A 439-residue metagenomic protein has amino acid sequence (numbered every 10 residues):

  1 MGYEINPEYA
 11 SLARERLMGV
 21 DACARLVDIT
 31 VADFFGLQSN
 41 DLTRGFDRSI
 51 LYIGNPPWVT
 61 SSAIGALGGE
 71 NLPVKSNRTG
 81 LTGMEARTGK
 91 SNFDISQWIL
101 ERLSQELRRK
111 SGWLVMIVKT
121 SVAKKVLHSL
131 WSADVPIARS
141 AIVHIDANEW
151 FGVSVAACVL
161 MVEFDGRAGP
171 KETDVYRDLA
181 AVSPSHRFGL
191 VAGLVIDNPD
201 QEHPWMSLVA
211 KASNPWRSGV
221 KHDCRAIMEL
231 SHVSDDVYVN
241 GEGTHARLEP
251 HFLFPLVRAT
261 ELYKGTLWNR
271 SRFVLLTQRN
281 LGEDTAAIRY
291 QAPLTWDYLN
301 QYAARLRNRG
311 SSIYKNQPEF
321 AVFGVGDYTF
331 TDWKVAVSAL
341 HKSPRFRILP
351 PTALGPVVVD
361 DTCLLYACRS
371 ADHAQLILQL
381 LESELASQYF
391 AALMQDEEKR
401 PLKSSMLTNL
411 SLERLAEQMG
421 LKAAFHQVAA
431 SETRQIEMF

Functional and structural regions predicted by a protein language model:
G2-P7, D33-F34, P57-T60, V118-V122 (+7 more regions): Short, flexible loop/turn elements at secondary-structure junctions
Y3-R14, M18, I29-D236: Signature of N6-adenine DNA methyltransferases within the class I
V20-A24: Short helix-capping segments at alpha-helix termini
G54, S61, P170, K264-L267 (+3 more regions): Short helix/loop capping segments that flank catalytic or ligand/cofactor-binding pockets
G83-R87, N280-D284, V358-A367, S405-L412: Glycine- and acidic
I142-H144, K342-V357, S387-Q395: Short, ligand-facing micro-motifs at secondary-structure edges
E149-G152, A156-A336, L380, E384-A430 (+1 more regions): C-terminal substrate-recognition regions of SAM-dependent nucleic acid methyltransferases
F346-Q379: A short beta-sheet element
